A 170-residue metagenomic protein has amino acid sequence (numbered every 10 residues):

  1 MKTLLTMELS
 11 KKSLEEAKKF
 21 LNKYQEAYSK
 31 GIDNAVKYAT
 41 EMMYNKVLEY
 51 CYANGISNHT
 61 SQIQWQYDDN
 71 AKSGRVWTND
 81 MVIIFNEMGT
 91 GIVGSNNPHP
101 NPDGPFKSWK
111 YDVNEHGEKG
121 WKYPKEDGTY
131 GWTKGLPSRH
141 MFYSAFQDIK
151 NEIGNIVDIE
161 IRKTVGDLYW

Functional and structural regions predicted by a protein language model:
M1-I83, P100-D103, K107, Y111-W170: Short, Lys/Arg-rich flexible segments
I84-P100: Extended Gly/Ser/Thr-rich low-complexity repeat segments, especially those forming or decorating extracellular
